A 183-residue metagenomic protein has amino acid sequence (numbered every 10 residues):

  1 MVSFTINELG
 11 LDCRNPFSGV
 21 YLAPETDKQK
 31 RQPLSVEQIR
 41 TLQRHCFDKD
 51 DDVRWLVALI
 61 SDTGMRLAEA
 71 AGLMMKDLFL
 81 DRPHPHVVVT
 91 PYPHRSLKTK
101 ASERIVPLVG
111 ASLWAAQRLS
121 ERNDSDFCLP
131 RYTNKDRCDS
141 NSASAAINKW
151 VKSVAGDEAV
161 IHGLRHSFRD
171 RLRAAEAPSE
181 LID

Functional and structural regions predicted by a protein language model:
M1-I6, A116-S120, L172: Hydrophobic recognition helices of helix-based DNA-binding modules
S3-P16, I60-P85, P178-D183: Short, charged phosphate-coordinating catalytic segments
L11-A71, R165: Basic, Lys/Arg- and aromatic-enriched nucleic-acid-binding interface segment
F17, R54-W55, V87, A115-R118 (+1 more regions): Tryptophan-centric aromatic hotspots in well-structured domains and transmembrane helices
G19-P24, G72-Q117: Conserved tyrosine-mediated DNA breakage-rejoining catalytic core shared by Y-recombinases
K28, V53, P83, S102 (+3 more regions): Exposed loop/turn and edge beta-strand positions of beta-sandwich/beta-sheet ligand-binding modules
A58, D62, E69, A146-K149 (+1 more regions): C-terminal catalytic core of tyrosine-transesterase DNA break-rejoin enzymes
Y92-P93, V109-D157, F168, E180: Active-site/catalytic core of tyrosine-dependent DNA strand-transfer enzymes
